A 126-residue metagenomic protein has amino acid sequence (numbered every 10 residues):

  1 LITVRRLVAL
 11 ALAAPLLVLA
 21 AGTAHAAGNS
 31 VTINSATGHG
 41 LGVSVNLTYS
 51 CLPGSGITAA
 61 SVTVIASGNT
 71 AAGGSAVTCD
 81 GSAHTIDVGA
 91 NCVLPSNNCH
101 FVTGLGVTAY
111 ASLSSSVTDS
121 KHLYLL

Functional and structural regions predicted by a protein language model:
L1-A26: Secretory targeting and sorting signals
G28-G68: Short, surface-exposed binding/anchoring microloops in extracellular/periplasmic proteins
T37, G42, D80-A83, L94-N98: Basic, ligand-binding patches in group-transfer machinery, especially extracytoplasmic/periplasmic segments
V43-V45, A60-V62, I86-V88, V107-A109 (+1 more regions): Hydrophobic residues positioned within well-ordered beta-strands of beta-sheet architectures
A66, A111-S115: Short acidic, glycine-rich loop/turn motifs
N69-H84, G89-N91, H122: Solvent-exposed serine/threonine-rich low-complexity stretches and specific carbohydrate-binding patches
L94-T108: Short glycine/proline/serine/threonine-rich loop/turn segments at secondary-structure transition edges
S114-L126: Short beta-strand elements
